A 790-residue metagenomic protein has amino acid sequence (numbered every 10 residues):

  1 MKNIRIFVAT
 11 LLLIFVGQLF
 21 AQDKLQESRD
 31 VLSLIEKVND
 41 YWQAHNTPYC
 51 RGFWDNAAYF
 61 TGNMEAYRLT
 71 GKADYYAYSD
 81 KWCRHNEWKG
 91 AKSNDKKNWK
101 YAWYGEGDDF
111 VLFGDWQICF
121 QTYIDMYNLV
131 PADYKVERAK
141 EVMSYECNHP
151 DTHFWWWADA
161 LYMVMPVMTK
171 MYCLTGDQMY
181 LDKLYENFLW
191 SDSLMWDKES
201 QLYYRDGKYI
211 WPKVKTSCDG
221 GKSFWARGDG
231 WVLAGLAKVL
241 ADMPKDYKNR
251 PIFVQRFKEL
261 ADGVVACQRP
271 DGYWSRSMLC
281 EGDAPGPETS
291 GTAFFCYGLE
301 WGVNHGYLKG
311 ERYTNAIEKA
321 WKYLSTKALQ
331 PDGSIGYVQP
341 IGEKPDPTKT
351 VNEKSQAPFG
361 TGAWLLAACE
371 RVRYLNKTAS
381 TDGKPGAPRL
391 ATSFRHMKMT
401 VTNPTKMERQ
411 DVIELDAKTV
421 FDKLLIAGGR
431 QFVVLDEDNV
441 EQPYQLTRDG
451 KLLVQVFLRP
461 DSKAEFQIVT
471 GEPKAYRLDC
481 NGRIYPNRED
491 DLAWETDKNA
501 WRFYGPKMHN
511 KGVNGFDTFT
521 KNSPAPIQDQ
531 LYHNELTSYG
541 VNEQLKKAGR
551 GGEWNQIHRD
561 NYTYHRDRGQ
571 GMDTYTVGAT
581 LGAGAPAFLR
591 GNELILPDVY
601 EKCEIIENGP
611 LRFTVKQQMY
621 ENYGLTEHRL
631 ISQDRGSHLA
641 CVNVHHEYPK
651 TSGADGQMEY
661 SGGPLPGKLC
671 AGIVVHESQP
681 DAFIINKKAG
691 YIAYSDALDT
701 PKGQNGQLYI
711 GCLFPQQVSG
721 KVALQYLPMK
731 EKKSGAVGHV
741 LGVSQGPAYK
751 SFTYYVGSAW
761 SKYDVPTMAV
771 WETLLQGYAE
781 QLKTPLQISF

Functional and structural regions predicted by a protein language model:
A9, D23-S33, V38-A57, A66-Y76 (+6 more regions): CBM-like carbohydrate-recognition segments
D133-M168: Asp-box/WD-like beta-propeller blade repeats and closely related beta-sheet repeat scaffolds
D159, T169-M278, P285-C296, L308-P340 (+1 more regions): Extended ligand-binding clefts on enzyme/binding-domain cores
K384-L390, R395-V401, K406, T651-Q725: Polysaccharide-binding surfaces and accessory modules of carbohydrate-active proteins
P385-R483, E489, N514-T518: Alpha-mannosidase-like glycoside hydrolase catalytic domains involved in N-glycan trimming, generalizing to other
K451, V456-L458, G711-F790: Beta-strand-rich recognition/accessory modules
Q467, E472-G591: Solvent-exposed N-terminal domain segments of exported/luminal and surface proteins
V599-G662: Acidic, contiguous internal or C-terminal segments within carbohydrate-active enzymes that form a structured patch used
